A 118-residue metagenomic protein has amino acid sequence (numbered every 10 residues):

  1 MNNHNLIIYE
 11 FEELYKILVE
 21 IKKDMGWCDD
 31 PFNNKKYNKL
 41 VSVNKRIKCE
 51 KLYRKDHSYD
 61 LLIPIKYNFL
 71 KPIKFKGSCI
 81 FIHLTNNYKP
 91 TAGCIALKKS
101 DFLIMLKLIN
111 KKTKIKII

Functional and structural regions predicted by a protein language model:
M1-A92, K99-I118: Cell wall/extracellular polymer interaction/catalysis modules
